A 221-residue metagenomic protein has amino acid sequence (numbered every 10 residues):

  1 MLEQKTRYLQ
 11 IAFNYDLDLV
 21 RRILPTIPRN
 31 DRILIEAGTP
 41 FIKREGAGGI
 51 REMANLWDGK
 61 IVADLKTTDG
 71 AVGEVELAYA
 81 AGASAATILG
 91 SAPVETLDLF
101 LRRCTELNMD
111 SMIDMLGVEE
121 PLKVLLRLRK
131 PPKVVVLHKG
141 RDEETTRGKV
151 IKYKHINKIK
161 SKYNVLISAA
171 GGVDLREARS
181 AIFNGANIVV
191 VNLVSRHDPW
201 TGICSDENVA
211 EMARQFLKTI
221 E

Functional and structural regions predicted by a protein language model:
M1-A63, T67-V72, C204-F216: Conserved N-terminal beta1-alpha1 strand-loop-helix module at the mouth
L2-K5, G73, L77-N164: Conserved anion-binding
R7-F13, I33-A37, I61-L65, A86-I88 (+4 more regions): Hydrophobic faces of well-ordered beta-strands that scaffold small-molecule active sites in alpha/beta enzyme cores
Y15-L19, T39-R44, T68-G70, P93-E95 (+4 more regions): Short, small-residue-enriched loops and turns at beta-alpha junctions that line or gate enzyme active sites
N30, L56, A81, K130 (+2 more regions): Structural motif
K43-L65, F100-G117, I151-G171, D206-E221: Alpha-helix-loop-beta-strand connector modules within alpha/beta enzyme cores
A83-E95, V136-T146, N184-M212: Glycine-rich phosphate-binding active-site loops on the catalytic face of alpha/beta enzymes
K154-V189, V194-W200: A C-terminal functional module that forms or caps the active site or interfaces directly with catalytic machinery
